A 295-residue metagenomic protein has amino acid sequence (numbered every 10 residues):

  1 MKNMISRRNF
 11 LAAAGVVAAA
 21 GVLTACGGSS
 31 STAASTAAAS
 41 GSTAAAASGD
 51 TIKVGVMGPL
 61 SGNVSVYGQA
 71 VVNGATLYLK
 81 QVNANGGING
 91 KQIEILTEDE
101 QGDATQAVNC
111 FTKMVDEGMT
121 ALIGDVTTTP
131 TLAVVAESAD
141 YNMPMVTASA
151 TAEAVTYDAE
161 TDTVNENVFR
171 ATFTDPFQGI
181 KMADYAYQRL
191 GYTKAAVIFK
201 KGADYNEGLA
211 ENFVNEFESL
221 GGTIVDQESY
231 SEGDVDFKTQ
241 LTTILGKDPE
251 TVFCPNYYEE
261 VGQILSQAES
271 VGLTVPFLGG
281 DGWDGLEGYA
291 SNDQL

Functional and structural regions predicted by a protein language model:
M1-A25: N-terminal secretory signal peptides
C26-T36: Bacterial lipoprotein signal-peptidase II cleavage site
A34-G58, G87-Q92, Y187-T193: Immediate post-signal peptide segment of exported/extracytoplasmic ligand-binding proteins
S48, G55-G74, E98-A104, V126-T127 (+2 more regions): Extracytoplasmic "Venus flytrap"
V64-N89, E211-E216: Short, polar/charged alpha-helical segment
V66-V71, N85-D158, Y230-V235, G262: Beta-alpha junction/loop-to-helix N-cap segments that form part of ligand/metal-binding clefts
M119-Q227, P276-Q294: Extracytoplasmic ligand/sensor domains, especially the bilobed periplasmic-binding protein
T128-A139, V235-K238, T242, K247-V271: Hydrophobic alpha-helical
